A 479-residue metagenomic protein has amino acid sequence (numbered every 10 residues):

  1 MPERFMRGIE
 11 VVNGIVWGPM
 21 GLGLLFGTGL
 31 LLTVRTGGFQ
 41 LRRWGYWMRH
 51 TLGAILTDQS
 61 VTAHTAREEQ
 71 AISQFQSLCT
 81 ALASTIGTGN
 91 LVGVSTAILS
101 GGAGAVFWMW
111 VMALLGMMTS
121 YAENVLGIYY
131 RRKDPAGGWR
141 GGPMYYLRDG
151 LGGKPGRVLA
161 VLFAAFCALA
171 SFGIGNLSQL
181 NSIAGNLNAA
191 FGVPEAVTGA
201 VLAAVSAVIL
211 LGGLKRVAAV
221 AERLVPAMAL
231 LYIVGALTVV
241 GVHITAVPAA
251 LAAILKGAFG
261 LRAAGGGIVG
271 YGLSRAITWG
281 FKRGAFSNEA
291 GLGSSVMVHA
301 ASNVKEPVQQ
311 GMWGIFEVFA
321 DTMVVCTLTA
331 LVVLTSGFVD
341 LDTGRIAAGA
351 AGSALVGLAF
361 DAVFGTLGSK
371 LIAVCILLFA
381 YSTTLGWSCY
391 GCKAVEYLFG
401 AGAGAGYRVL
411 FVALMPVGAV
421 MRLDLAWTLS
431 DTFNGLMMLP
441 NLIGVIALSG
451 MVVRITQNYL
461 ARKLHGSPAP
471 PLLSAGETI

Functional and structural regions predicted by a protein language model:
M1-S84, T88, I98-A105, G116 (+2 more regions): N-terminal alpha-helical transmembrane segments of multi-pass membrane transport and channel/translocase proteins
F5, R35-Q40, G89-V94, F172-I183 (+5 more regions): Transmembrane helix-loop junctions in multi-pass membrane proteins
L24-L32, T36-R49, F163, L180-L187 (+5 more regions): Membrane-interface loop-to-helix entry segments
L32-T33, M112-G137, R148-N181, G185-I209 (+1 more regions): Helix-loop-helix module between adjacent transmembrane segments
G38-I72, T96-I98, G102-A105, W110 (+6 more regions): Flexible loop linkers connecting adjacent transmembrane helices in multi-pass alpha-helical membrane transporters
Q59-I98, L126-M144, R148-G150, A165-A168 (+1 more regions): Alpha-helical membrane segments and immediately flanking helix-loop junctions that form or couple to the substrate/ion
E68-A71, G102-V111, Y146-D149, K154-L162 (+3 more regions): Membrane-interface alpha-helices at helix entry/exit sites of multi-pass transporters
E123-K133, L237-A253, L261, G265-I268 (+2 more regions): Extracellular/periplasmic helix-exit of transmembrane alpha-helices
